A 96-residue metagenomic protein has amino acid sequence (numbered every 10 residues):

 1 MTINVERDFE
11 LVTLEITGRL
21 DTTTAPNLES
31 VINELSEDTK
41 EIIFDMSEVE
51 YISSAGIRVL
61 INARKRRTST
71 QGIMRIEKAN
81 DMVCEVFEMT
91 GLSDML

Functional and structural regions predicted by a protein language model:
T2-E29, S47: STAS-typified acidic loop motif
T22-M95: Amphipathic alpha-helical interaction surfaces in cytosolic regulatory modules
